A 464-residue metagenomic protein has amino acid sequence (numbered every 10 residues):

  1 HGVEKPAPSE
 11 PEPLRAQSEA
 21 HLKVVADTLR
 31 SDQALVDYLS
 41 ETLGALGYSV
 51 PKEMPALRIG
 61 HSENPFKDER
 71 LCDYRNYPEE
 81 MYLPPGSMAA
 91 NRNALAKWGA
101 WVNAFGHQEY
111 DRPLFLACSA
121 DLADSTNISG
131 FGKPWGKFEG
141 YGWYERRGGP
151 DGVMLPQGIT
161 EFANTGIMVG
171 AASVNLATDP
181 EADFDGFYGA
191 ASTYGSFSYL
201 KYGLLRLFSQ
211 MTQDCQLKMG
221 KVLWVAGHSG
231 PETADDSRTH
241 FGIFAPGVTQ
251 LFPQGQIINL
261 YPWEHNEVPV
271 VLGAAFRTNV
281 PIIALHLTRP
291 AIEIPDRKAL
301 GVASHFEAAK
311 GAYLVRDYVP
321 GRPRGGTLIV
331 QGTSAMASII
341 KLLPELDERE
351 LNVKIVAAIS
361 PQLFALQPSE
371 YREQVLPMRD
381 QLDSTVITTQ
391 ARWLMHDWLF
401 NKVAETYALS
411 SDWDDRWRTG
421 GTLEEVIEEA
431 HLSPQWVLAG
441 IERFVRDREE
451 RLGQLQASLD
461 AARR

Functional and structural regions predicted by a protein language model:
H1-K23, D27, V222, G227-F244 (+4 more regions): Thiamine diphosphate
H1-L71, A308-A309: Long, well-ordered, tryptophan-enriched scaffold segments
A34-L35, Y48, K52, W101-L114 (+6 more regions): Intrinsically disordered or highly flexible coil/loop and linker segments, enriched in small and charged/polar residues
S49, A56-G148, S173: Segments forming glycine/polar-rich beta-alpha architectures that bind adenosine-containing cofactors
N76-A89, P134, W143-F162, A291-E307: Acidic/glycine-enriched edge-of-secondary-structure segments
A104-Y110, L176-F184, A275-R277, V315-P323: Glycine-rich phosphate/diphosphate-binding loops that line cofactor/substrate pockets in enzymes
A123-P253, N266-G273, M336, I340-K341 (+7 more regions): Thiamine diphosphate
